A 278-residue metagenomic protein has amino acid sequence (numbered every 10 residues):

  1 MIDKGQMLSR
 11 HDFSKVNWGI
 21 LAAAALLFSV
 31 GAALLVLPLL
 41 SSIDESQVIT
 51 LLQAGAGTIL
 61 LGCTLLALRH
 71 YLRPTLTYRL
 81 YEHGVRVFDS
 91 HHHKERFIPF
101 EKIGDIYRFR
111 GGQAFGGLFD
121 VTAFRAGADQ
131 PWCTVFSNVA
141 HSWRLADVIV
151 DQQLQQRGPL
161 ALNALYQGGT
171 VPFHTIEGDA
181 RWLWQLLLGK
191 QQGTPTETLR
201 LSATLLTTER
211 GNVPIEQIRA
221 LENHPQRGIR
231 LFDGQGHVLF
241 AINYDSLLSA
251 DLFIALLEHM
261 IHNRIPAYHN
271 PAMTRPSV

Functional and structural regions predicted by a protein language model:
M1-E45, H93-E95, E101-T175: N-terminal membrane-targeting/pre-transmembrane regions
L27, L51-A67: Canonical hydrophobic alpha-helical transmembrane segment
C63-G84, S90, K94: Transmembrane-cytosolic junction motif
Y81, R86-F88, R125-N212, E216 (+3 more regions): N-terminal recruitment modules of adaptor/scaffold proteins
H93, F109-D120, I215, N223-Q235: Short acidic, Gly/Pro-enriched loop/turn segments at secondary-structure junctions
P99, V238-D245: A short macromolecule-binding patch
E101-R108, I218-L221, L247: Structured surface patches comprising rigid loops and adjacent beta-strands/short helices at the edges of well-ordered
